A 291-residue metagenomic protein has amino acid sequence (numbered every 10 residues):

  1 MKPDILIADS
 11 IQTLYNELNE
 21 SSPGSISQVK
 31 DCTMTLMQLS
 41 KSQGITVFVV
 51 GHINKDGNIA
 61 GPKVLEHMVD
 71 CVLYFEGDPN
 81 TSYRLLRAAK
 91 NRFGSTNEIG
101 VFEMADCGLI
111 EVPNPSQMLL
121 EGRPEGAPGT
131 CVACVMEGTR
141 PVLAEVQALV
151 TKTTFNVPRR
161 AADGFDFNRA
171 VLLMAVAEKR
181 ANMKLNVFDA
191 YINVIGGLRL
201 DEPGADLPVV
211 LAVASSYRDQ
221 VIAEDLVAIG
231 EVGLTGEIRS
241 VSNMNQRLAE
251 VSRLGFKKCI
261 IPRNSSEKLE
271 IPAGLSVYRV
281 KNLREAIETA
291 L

Functional and structural regions predicted by a protein language model:
M1-I5, I11-K63, H67-L291: Peripheral, non-AAA+ core regions of ATP-driven protein-machinery
